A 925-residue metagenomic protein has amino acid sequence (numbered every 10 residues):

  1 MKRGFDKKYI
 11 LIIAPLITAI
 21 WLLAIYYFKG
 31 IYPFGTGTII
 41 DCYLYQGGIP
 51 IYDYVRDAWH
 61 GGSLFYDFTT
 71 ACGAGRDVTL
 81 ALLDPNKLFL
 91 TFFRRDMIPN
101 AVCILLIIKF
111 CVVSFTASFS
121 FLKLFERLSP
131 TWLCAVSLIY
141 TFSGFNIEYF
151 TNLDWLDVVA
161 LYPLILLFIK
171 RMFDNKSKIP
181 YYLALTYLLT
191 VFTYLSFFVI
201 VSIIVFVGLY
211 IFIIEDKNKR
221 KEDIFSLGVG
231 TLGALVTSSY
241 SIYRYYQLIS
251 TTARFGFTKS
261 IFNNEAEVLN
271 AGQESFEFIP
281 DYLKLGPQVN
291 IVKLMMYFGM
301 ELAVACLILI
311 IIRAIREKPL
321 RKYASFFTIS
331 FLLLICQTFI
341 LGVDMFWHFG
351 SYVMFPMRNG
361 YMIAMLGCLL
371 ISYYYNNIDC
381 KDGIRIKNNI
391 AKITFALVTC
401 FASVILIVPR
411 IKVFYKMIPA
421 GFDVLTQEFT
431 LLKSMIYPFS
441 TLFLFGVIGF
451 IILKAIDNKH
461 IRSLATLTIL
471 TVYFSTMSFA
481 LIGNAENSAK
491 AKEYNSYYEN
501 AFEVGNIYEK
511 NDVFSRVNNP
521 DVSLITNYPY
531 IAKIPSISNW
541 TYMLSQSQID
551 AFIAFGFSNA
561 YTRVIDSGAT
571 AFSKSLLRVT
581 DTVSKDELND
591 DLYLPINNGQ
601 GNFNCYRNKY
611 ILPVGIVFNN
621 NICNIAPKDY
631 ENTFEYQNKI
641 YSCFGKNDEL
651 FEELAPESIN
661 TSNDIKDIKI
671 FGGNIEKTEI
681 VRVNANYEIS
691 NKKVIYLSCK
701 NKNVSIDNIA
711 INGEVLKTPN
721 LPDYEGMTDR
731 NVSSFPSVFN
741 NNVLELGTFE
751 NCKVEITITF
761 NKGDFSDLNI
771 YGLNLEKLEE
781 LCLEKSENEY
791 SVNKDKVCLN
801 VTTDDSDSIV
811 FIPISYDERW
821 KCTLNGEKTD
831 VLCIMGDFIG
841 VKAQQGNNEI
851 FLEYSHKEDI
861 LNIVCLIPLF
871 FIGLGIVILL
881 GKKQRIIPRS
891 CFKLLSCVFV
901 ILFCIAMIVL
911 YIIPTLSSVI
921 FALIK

Functional and structural regions predicted by a protein language model:
K2-F5, L654-K925: Active-site-proximal, structured, solvent-exposed surfaces of multi-pass membrane proteins that position macromolecular
P15, C111-K123, P130-I214, S226-Q247 (+1 more regions): Membrane-embedded helix bundles of polyisoprenyl
A19-V113, L138-V159, I249-A253, F262-I291 (+3 more regions): Membrane-interface coil-to-helix junctions
L44-Y54, H60, F198-V201, K217-A303 (+4 more regions): Transmembrane catalytic cores of multi-pass membrane glycosyltransferases and polysaccharide-assembly enzymes
F68-R76, L470-K492, I507-L576, I611-L612 (+3 more regions): Extracytoplasmic/lumenal acceptor-recognition loop(s) of multi-pass membrane glycoenzymes
G75-L80, P99-V112, W132, S137-L166 (+6 more regions): Membrane-interface micro-motifs in multi-pass membrane enzymes
V113-F121, L161-F173, V205-Y210, A303-I311 (+4 more regions): Transmembrane alpha-helical segments
N175-I179, L183, L195-F197, Y323-Y497 (+3 more regions): Contiguous transmembrane helix-bundle modules in multi-pass membrane proteins
